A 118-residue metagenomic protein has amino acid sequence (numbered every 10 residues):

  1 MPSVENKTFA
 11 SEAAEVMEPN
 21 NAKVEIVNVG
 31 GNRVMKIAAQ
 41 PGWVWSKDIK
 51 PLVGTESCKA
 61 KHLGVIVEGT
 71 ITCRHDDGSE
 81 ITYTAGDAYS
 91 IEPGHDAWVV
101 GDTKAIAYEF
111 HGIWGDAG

Functional and structural regions predicted by a protein language model:
M1-A38, S46: A short, N-terminal "cap"/entry segment at the start of jelly-roll beta-barrel domains of the cupin/DSBH fold
A10, P41-W43, G112-G118: Glyoxalase I/VOC metalloenzyme domain signal
A22, G30-M35, P41, H62 (+2 more regions): A generic structural signal for short beta-strands and their flanking turns/coil linkers
N32, P51-D77: Glycine- and acidic-residue-biased ligand/ion/polar-headgroup-sensing regions
K36-S57: Conserved short histidine dyad/triad with adjacent acidic residue
V44-W45, G69-R74, A97: Short beta-strand segments in beta-sandwich/barrel cores
H75-H95: Short acidic-glycine-tyrosine-enriched beta hairpin
E92-A117: Ligand-binding loop in jelly-roll beta-barrel domains
